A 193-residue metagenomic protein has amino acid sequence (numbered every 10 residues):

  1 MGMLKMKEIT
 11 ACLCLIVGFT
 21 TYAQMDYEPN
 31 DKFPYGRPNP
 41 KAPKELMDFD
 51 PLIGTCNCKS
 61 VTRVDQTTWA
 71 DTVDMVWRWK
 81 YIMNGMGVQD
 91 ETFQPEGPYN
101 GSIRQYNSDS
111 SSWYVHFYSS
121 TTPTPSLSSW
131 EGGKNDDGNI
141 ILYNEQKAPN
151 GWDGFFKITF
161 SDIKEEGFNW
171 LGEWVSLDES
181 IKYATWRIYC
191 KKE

Functional and structural regions predicted by a protein language model:
M1-E28: Bacterial Sec-dependent N-terminal signal peptides
Q24-E193: Hydrophobic small-molecule pocket/channel-lining residues, especially in calycin-type beta-barrels
